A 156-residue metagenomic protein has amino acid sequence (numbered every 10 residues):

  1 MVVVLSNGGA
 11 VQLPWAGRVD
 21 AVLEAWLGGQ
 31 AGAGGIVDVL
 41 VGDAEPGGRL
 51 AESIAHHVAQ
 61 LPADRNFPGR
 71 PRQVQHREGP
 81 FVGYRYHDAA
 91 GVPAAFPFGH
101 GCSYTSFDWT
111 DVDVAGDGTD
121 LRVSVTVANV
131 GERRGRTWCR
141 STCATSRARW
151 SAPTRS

Functional and structural regions predicted by a protein language model:
M1-V2: Hydrophobic anchor at the start of a short beta-strand that flanks the dinucleotide cofactor-binding loop
L5, V123, S151-R155: Intrinsically disordered, low-complexity segments enriched in Ser/Pro/Gly/Ala and basic residues
S6-R136, T142-A144: Secreted, periplasmic, or luminal enzymes acting at the cell surface/secretory milieu
P62, C143-S156: Short aromatic-acidic-glycine turn motif
